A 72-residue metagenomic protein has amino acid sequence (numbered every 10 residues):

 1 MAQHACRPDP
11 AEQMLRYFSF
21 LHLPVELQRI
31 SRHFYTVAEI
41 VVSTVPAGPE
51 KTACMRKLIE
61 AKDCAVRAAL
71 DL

Functional and structural regions predicted by a protein language model:
M1-L72: Peripheral peptide segments
